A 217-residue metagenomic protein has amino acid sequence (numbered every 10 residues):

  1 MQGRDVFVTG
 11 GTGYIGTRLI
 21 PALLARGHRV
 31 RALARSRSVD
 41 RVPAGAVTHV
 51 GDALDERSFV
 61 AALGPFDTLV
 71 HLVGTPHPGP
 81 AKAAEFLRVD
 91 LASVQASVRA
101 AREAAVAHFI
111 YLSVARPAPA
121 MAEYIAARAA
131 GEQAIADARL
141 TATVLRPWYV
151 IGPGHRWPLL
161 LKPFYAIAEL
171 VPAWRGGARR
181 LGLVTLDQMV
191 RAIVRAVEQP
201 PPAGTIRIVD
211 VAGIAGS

Functional and structural regions predicted by a protein language model:
G3-R26: N-terminal Rossmann NAD(P)H-binding glycine-rich loop of SDR-like oxidoreductase domains
S38-A96, A100-E103: NAD(P)H-binding glycine-rich loop region in Rossmannoid oxidoreductase-like domains and their noncatalytic homologs
T75-D137, T143: Conserved Rossmann-fold NAD(P)-dependent oxidoreductase catalytic core, especially the SDR/UDP-sugar
A84, A122, G152-G154, R175-V184: Glycine-rich "substrate-gating" loop/helix at the edge of Rossmann-like oxidoreductase active sites
V89, S93-A96, L159, R180-R195: Substrate-positioning beta->alpha
Q133-P158: Conserved beta-loop-beta element that borders a ligand/cofactor-binding pocket
P153-G176: NAD(P)-dependent short-chain dehydrogenase/reductase
L183-S217: Alpha-helical substrate-binding/gating segment
